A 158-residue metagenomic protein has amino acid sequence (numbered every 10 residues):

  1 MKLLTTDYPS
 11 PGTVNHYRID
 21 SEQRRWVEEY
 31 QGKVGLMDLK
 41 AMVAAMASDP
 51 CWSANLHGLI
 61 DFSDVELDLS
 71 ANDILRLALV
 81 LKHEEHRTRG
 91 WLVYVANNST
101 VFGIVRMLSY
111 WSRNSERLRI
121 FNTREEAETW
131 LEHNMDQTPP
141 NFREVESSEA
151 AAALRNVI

Functional and structural regions predicted by a protein language model:
K2-I158: Amphipathic, Lys/Arg-enriched alpha-helical "gate/interface" segment within cytosolic domains that mediates
